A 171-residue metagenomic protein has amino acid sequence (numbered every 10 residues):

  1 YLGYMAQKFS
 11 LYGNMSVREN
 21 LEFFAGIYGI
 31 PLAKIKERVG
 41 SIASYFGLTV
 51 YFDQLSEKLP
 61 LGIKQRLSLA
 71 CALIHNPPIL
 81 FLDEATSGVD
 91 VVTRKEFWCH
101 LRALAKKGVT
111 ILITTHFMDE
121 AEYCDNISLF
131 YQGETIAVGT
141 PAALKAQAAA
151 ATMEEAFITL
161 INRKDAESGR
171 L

Functional and structural regions predicted by a protein language model:
E22, G26, A33-Y51: Conserved ABC ATPase "signature" region
L55-G62: Conserved ABC ATPase signature
L69: Hydrophobic anchor residue at the start of the ABC signature
L80-D83: Catalytic Walker B motif of ABC-type/P-loop ATPase nucleotide-binding domains
V138-G139: ABC ATPase "signature
